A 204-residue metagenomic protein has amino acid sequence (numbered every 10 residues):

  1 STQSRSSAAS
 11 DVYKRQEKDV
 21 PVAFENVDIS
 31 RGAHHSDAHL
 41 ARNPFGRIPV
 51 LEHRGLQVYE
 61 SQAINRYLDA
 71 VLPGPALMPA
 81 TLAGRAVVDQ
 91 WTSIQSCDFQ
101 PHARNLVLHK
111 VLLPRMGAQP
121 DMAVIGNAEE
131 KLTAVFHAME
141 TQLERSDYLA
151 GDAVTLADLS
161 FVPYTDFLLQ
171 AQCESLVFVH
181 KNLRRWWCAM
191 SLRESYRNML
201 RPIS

Functional and structural regions predicted by a protein language model:
S1-A9, Y13: Single conserved hydrophobic/aromatic residue that forms the stacking wall/gate of nucleotide- or nucleobase-binding
T2-R5, P44, Q57, V179: Short, conserved glycine- and acidic-residue-centered signature motifs in active-site or ligand-binding loops
Q3, Y67, V87-Q90, D158 (+2 more regions): Residue-level recognition of specific faces of alpha-helices
S10-G126, E140, D147: GST-like domain detector, emphasizing the conserved glutathione-binding G-site in the N-terminal thioredoxin-like
C97-L192: GST-like fold's C-terminal all-alpha helical module
M199-S204: Terminal-tail/helix-coil boundary detector
